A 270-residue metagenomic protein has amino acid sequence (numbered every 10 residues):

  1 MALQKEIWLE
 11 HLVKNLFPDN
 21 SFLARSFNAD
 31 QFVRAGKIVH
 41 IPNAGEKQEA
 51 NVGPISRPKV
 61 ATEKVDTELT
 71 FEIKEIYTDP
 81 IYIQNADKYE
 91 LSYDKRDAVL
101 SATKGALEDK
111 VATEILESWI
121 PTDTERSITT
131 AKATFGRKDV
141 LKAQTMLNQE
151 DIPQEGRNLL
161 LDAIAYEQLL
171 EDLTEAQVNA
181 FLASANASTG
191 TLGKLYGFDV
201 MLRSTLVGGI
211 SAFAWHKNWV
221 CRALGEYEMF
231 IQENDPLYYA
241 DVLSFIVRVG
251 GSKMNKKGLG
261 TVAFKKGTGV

Functional and structural regions predicted by a protein language model:
A2-E49, K64-P80, E90, A131 (+2 more regions): Sequence/fold signature of self-assembling virion shell proteins
P54-A61: Short Gly/aromatic-enriched secondary-structure transition segments
T78-I83, T122: Glycine-rich, often proline-containing surface loops adjacent to acidic residues and nearby aromatics that form
A86-E150, T261-V270: Alpha-helical scaffold segments that mediate packing/assembly in large oligomeric complexes
D123-L192: Extended, solvent-exposed, turn-rich assembly/linker loops in the middle of proteins
